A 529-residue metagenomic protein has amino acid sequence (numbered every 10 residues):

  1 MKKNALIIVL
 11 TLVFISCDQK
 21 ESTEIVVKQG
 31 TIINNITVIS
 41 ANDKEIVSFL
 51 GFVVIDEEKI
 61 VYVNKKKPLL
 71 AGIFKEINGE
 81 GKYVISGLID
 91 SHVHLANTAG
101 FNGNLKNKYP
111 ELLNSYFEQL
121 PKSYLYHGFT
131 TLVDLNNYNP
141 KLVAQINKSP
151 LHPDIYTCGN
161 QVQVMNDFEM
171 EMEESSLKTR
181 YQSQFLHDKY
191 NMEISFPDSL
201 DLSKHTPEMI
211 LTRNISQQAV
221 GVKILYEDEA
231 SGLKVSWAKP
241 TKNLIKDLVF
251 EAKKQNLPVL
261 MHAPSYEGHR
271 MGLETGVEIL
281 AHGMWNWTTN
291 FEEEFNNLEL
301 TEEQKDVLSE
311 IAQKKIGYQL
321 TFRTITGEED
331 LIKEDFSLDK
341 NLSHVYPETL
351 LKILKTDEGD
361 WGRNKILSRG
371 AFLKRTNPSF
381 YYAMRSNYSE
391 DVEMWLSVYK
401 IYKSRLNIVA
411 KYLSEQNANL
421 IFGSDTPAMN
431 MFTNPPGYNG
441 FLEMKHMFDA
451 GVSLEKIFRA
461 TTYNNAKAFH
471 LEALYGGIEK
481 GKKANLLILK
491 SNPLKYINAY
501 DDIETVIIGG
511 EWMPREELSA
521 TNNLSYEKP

Functional and structural regions predicted by a protein language model:
C17-A71, V84, S491-I497, E511: N-terminal metal-binding scaffold of metallo-dependent hydrolase/deaminase domains
V38-F52, N64-K65, P435, S453-F458 (+1 more regions): Acidic, glycine-enriched loop/beta-strand segments at the rims of small-molecule binding/catalytic pockets
K82-N147, M165-S175, G268-T275: Metal-associated gating/positioning segment near the N- to mid-region
N102-S115, E173-S175, T179-E208, P258-A263: Active-site mouth loops of central-metabolism enzymes
F117-L142, H152-Q161, Q218-G232, L257-P258 (+3 more regions): Divalent metal-dependent hydrolysis catalytic cores, especially in the metallo-beta-lactamase
S149-Q161, A238-L260, I311, L320: Alpha-helix-loop-beta-strand connector modules within alpha/beta enzyme cores
P197, D201-L233, A238, N286 (+2 more regions): Active-site neighborhoods of metal-dependent hydrolases
M447, Y463, K480-Y526: C-terminal cap of metal-dependent C-N hydrolases
